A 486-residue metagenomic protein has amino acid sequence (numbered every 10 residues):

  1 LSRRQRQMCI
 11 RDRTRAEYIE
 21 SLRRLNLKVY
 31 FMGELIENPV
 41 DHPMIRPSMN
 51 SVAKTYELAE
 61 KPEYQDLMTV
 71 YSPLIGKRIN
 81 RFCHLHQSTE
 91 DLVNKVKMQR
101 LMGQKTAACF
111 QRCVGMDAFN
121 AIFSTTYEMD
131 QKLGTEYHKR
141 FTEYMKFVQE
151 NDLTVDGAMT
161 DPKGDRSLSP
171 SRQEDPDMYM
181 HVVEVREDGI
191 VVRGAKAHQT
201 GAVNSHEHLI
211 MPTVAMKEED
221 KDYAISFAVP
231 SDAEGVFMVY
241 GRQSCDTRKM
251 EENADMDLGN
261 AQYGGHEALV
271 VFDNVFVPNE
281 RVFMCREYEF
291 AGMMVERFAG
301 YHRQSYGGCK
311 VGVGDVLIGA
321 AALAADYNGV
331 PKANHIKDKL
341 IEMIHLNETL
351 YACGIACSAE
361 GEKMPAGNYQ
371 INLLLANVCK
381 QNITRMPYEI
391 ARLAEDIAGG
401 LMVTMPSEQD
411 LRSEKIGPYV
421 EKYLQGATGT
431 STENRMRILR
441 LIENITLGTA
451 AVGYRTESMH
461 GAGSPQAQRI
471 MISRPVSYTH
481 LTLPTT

Functional and structural regions predicted by a protein language model:
L1-I10, H480-T486: Single conserved hydrophobic/aromatic residue that forms the stacking wall/gate of nucleotide- or nucleobase-binding
R11-A53: N-terminal-proximal low-complexity accessory segments that begin disordered and transition into the first
V40-L58, V203-P212: Short, surface-exposed, low-complexity cationic segments
E57-V155: Internal helix-loop-helix
Y127-R193: Gly/Pro-rich turn-and-neighbor structural signature
A195, Q199-E251: A short core secondary-structure module
N253-N347: Glycine-rich beta->alpha junctions and the first turn(s) of the following alpha-helix
L374-L481: Alpha-helix capping/hinge segments and adjacent helical runs
